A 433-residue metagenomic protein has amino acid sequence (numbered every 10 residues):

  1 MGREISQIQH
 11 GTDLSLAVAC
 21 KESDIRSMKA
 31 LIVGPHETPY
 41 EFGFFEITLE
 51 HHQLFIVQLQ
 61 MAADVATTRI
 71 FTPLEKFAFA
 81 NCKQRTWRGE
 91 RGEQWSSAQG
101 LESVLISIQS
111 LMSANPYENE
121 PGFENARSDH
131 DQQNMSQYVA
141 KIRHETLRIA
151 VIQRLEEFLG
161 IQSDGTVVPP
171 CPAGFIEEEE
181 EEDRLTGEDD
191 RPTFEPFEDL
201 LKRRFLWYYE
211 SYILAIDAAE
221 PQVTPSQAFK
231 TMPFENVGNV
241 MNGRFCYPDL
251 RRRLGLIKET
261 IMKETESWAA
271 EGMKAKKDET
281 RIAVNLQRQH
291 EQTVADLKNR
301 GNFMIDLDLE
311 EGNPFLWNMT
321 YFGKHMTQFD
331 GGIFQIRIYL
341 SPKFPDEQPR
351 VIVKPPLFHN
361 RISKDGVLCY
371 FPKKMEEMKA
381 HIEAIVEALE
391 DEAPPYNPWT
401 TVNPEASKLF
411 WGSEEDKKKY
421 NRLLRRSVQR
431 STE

Functional and structural regions predicted by a protein language model:
M1-G43, E50, L54-G332, K343-E433: UBC/E2-like fold recognition across ubiquitin and ubiquitin-like conjugation systems, capturing catalytically active
